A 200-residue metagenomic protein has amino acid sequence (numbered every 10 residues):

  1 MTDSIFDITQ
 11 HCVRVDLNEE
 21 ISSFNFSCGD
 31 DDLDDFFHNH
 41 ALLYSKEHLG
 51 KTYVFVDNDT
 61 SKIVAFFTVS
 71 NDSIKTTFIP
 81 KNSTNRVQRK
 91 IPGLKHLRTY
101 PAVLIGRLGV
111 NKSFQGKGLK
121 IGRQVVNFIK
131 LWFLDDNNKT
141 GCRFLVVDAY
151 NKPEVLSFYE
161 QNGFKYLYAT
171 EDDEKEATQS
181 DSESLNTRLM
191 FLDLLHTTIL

Functional and structural regions predicted by a protein language model:
M1-K117, Q124, F128-V146, L156-L200: Non-catalytic substrate-recognition and accessory regions of acyl/acetyltransferase enzymes
A149: His/Cys-centered metal/cofactor-coordination and adjacent catalytic loops
K152-P153: Alpha-helix N-cap/helix-start and coil->helix boundary motif
